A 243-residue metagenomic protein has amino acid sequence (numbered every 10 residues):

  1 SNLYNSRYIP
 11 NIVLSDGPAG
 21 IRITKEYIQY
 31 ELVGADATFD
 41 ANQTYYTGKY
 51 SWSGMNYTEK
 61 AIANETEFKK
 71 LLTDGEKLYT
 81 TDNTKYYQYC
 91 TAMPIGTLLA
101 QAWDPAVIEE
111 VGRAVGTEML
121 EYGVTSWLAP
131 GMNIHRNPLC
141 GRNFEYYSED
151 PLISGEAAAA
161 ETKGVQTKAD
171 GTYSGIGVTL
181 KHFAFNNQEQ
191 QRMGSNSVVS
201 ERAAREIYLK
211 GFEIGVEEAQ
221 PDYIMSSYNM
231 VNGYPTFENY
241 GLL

Functional and structural regions predicted by a protein language model:
S1-L243: Glycoside hydrolase catalytic-domain context in secreted enzymes
